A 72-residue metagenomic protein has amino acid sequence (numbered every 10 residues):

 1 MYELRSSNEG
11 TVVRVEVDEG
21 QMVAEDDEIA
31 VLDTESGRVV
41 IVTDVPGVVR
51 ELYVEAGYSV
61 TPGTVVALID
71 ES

Functional and structural regions predicted by a protein language model:
M1-T11, E28-P46, E71-S72: Short beta-strand-turn/beta-hairpin segments enriched in glycine/proline and small hydrophobics that form edge-strand
S7-N8, V12-D18, R50-V54: Short histidine-centered loop motifs in beta-beta connectors
R14, M22-V23, D33: N-proximal short alpha-helices
G20-I29, G57-V66: A structural signal for short beta-strand/turn segments enriched in small hydrophobics and glycine
V40, P46-T61: Short, charge-rich amphipathic interface segments used for partner binding and complex assembly
